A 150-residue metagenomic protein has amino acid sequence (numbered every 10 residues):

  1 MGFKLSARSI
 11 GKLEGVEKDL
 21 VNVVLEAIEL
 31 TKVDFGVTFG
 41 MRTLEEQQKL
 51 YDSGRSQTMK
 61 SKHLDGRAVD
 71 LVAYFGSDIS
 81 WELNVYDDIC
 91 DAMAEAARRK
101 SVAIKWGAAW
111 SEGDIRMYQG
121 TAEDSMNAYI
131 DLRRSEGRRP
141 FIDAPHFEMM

Functional and structural regions predicted by a protein language model:
M1-G36: Active-site acidic/histidine clusters and adjacent loop/turn architecture that either coordinate catalytic ions
G11-E14, R42, Y51, S80 (+2 more regions): Generic, ordered loop/turn and secondary-structure boundary motif
V21-V24, Q47, A68, C90: A general structural signal for well-ordered alpha-helical packing
L25-S53: Extended, low-complexity, intrinsically disordered C-terminal regulatory tails of eukaryotic serine/threonine kinases
L50-K62: Active-site-adjacent substructure of cysteine-protease-like catalytic cores
K60-M150: Catalytic cores and adjacent binding grooves of peptidoglycan-active enzymes
